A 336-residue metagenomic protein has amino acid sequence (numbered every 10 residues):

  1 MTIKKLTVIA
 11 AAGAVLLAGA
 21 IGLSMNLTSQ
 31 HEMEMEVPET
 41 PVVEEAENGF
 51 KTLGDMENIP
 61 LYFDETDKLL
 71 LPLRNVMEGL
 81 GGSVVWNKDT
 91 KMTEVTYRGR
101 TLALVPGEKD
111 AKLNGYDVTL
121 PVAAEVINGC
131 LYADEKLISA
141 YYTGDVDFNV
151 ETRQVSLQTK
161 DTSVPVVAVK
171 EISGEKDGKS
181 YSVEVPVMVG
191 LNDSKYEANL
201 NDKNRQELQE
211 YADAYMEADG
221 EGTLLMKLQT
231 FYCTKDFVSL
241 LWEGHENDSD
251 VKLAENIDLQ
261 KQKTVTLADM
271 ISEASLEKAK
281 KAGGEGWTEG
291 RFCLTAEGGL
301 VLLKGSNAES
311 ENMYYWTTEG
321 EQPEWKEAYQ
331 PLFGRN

Functional and structural regions predicted by a protein language model:
T2-T28: Sec-dependent N-terminal signal peptides of Gram-positive bacterial secreted proteins and lipoproteins
T7, S24-P38, T52-L70, M77-G79 (+3 more regions): Compositionally biased intrinsically disordered regions enriched in Thr/Gly
P41-E47: Beta-rich interaction/scaffold domains
L102: Flexible, glycine-rich phosphate/dinucleotide-binding loops and adjacent beta-alpha linkers at cofactor/substrate
